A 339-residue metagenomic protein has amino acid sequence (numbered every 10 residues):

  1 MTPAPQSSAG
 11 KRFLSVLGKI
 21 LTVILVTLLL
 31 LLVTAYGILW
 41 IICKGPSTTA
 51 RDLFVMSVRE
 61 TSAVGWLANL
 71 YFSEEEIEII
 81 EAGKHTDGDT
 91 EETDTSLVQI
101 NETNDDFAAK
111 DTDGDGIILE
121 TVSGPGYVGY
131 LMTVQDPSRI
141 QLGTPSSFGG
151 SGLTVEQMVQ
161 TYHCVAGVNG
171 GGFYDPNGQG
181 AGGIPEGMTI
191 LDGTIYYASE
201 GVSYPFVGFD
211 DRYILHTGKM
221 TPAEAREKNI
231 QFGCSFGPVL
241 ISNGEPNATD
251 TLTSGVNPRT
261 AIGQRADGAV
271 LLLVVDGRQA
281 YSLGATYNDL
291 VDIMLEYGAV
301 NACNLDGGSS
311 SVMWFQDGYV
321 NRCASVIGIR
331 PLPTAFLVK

Functional and structural regions predicted by a protein language model:
T2-A198: Zymogen propeptides
Y127-G129, T161-H163, V202, S235 (+2 more regions): Extracytoplasmic
L131, F206, A261: Short, surface-exposed charged micro-motifs
V134-S138, D192, G208-I214, N243 (+2 more regions): Short acidic-glycine loop/turn motifs at beta-strand connectors
S146-S151, T221-A225, V275-Q279: Short, solvent-exposed aromatic-acidic interface loops
A166-G170, S242, N301-G307: General beta-strand structural signal in soluble alpha/beta enzymes
F173-L252: Active-site-adjacent helix-turn-beta-strand microarchitecture at beta-sheet edges that either contains or buttresses
G178-E200, D250-N301, L305, S310-K339: Conserved, well-ordered active-site substructure
